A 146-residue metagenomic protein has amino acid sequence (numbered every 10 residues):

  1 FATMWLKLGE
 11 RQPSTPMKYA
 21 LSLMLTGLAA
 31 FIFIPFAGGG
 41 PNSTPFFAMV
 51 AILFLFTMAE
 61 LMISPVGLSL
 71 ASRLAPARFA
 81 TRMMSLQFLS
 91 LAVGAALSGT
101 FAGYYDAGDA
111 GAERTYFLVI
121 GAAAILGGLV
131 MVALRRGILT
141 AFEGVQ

Functional and structural regions predicted by a protein language model:
L6-M24: Cytoplasmic membrane-interface "Motif A"-like loop-to-helix N-cap segments of 12-TM Major Facilitator Superfamily
R11-M17, G103-L126: A membrane-interface helix-boundary motif in multi-pass transporters
L21-N42: C-terminal ends and interior cores of transmembrane alpha-helices in multi-pass membrane transporters/permeases
F31, P35, A92-Y105: A gly/Pro-rich, aromatic-decorated transmembrane alpha-helix motif that marks the paired, flexible gating helices
I34-F36, A122-Q146: Multi-pass alpha-helical transporter architecture, strongest for 12-TM Major Facilitator/SLC carriers used
P41-M62: Hydrophobic core of transmembrane alpha-helices in multi-pass small-molecule transporters, especially MFS/SLC-type
F47, S72, A77-L86: Loop-to-transmembrane helix entry/capping segments in MFS-fold secondary transporters and related SLC/MFSD carriers
L61-A75: Intracellular juxtamembrane helix-capping segments at the cytosolic ends of symmetry-related transmembrane helices
